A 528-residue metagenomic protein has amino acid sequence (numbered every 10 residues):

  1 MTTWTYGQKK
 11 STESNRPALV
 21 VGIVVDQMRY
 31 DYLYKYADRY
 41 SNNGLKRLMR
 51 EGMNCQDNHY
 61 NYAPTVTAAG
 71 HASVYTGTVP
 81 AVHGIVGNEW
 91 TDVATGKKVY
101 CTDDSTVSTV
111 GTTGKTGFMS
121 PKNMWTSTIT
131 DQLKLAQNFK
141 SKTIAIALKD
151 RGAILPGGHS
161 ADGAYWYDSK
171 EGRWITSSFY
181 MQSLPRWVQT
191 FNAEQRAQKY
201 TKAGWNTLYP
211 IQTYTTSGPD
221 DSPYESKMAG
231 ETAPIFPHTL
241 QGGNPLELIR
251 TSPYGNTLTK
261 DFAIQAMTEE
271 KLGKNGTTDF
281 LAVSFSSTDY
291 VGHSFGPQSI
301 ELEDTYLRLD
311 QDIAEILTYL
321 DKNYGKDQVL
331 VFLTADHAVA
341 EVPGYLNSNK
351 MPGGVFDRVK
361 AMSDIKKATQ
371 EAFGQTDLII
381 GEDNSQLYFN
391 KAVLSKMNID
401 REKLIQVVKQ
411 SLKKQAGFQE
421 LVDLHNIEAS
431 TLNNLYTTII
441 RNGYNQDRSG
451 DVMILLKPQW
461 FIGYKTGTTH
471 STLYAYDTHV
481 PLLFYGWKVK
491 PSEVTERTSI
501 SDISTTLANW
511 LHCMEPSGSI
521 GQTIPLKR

Functional and structural regions predicted by a protein language model:
M1-E13: Bacterial Sec-dependent N-terminal signal peptides
P17-R29, L48, V74, L133 (+8 more regions): Beta-strand elements within well-structured catalytic alpha/beta cores of enzymes that handle phosphate/sulfate esters
L33-V82, K142-I146: Short, structured active-site-proximal loop/turn typified by the sulfatase FGly-forming signature C/S-X-P-X-R
D57, V66, N88-F118, T126 (+8 more regions): Secreted, luminal/periplasmic, and some membrane-associated catalytic domains that remodel anionic oxygen-ester
L135, K140-A147, A153-P156, Y214-E225 (+1 more regions): Active-site regions of oxyanion-processing enzymes, predominantly non-cytosolic
I154-G163, H238-E247, T251, K274-L309 (+1 more regions): Active-site His/acidic residue clusters
G163-L258, F262: Long, well-ordered, tryptophan-enriched scaffold segments
F356, K360-I399, T469-L511, P525-R528: Substrate-binding rim/cap in mid-to-C-terminal beta-strand-loop elements of soluble/periplasmic
